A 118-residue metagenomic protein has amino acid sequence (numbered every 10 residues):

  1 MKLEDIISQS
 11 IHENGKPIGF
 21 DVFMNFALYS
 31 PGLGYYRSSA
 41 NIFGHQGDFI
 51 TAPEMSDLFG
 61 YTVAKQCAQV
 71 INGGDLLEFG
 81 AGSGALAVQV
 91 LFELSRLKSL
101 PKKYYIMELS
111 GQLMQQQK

Functional and structural regions predicted by a protein language model:
M1-F79, S83-K118: Rossmann-like AdoMet
